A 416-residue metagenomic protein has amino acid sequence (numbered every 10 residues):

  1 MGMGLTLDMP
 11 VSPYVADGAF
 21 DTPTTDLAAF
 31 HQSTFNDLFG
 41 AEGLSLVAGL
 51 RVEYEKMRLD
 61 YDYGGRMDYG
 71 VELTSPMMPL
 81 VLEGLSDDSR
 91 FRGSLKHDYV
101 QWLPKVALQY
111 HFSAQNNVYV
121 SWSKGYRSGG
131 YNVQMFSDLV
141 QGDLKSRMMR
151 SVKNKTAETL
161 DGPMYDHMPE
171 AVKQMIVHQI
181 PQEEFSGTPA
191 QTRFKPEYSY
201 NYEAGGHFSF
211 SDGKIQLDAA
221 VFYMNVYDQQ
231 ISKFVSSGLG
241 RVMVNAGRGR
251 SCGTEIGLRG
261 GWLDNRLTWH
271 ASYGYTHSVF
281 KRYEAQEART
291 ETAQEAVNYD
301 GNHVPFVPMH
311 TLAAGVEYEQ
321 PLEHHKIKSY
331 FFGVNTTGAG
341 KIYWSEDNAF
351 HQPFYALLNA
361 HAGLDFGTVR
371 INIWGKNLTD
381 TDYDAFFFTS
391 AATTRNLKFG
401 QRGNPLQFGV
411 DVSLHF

Functional and structural regions predicted by a protein language model:
M1-Q115, Y131, M149-N154, I180-E184: Signature of Gram-negative outer-membrane beta-barrel scaffolds
M1-T6, Y61-L73, M77-M78, M135-D143 (+4 more regions): Flexible, surface-exposed loop regions and adjacent strand-edge segments of Gram-negative outer-membrane beta-barrel
S12-F20, D88-L95, T188-T192, G240-N245 (+3 more regions): Extracellular loop and loop/strand-boundary signature of outer-membrane beta-barrel proteins
D21-A29, F35, L50-D60, D98-P104 (+11 more regions): Transmembrane beta-barrel architecture of outer-membrane proteins
A29-F35, V106-Y110, F194, A204-F208 (+7 more regions): Residues on the lipid-exposed face of transmembrane beta-strands in outer-membrane beta-barrel proteins
F39, S209-Y227, G240-S345, D411-H415: Gram-negative outer-membrane beta-barrel transporters
N117-S121, V140, L144-N245, R250-C252: Membrane-embedded beta-barrel scaffold of Gram-negative outer-membrane proteins
Y126, T336-S345, L364-F416: C-terminal beta-signal and adjacent terminal beta-strands/loops of Gram-negative outer-membrane beta-barrel proteins
